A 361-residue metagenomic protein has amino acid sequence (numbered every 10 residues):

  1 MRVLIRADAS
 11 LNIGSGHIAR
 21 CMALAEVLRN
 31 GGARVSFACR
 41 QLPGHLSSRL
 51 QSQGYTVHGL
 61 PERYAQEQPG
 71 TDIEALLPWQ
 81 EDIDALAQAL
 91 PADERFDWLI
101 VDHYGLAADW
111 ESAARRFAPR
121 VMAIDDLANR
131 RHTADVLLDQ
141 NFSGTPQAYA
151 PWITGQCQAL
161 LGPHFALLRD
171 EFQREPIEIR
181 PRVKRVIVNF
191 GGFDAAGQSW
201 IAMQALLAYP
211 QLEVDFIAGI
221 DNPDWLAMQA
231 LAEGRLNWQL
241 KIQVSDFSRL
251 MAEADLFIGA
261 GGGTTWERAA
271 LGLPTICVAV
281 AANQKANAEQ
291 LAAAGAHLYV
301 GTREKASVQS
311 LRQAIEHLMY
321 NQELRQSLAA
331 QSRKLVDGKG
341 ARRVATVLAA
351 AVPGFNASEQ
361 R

Functional and structural regions predicted by a protein language model:
M1-F216, D221-R361: Nucleotide-activated sugar donor-binding and catalytic core shared by glycosyltransferases and related lipid-linked
